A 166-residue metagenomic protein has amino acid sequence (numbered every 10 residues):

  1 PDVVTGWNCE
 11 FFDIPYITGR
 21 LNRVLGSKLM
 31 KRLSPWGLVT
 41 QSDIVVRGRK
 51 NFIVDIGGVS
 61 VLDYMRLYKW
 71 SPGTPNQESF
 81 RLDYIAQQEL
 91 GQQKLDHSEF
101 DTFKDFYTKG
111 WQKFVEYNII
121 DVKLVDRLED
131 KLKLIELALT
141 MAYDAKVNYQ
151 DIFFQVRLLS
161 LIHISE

Functional and structural regions predicted by a protein language model:
P1-P15: Proline-aspartate-enriched helix->loop->beta-strand connector
P1-V4, I162-E166: Short intrinsically disordered, low-complexity coil segments enriched in acidic
D2-V4, K28-K31, L137: Short secondary-structure capping/junction motifs at helix and strand boundaries
W7-C9, M65-R66, F100, A138-A142: Acidic carboxylate-rich catalytic motifs and surrounding loops in phosphoryl-/glycosyl-chemistry enzymes
I14, R23, S27-V122: Active-site-proximal helix-loop-helix substrate-binding element of RNase H-like nuclease domains
I17-G19: Short amphipathic alpha-helical segments
D101-S165: Common nucleic-acid-contacting/processivity interface regions adjacent to the catalytic cores of nucleic-acid enzymes
